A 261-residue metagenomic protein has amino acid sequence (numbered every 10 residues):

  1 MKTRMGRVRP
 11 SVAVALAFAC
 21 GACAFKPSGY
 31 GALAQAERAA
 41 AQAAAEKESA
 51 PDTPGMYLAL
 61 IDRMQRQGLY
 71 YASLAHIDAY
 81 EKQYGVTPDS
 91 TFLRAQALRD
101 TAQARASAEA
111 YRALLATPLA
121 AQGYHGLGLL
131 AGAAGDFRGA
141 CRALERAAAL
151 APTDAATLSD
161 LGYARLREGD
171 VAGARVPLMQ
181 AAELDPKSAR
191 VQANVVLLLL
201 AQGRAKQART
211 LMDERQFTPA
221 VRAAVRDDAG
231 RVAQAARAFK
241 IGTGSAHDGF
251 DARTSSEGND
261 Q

Functional and structural regions predicted by a protein language model:
A17-A43: Bacterial Sec signal peptide processing site at the extreme N-terminus
P27-S28, A32-A36, V195-Q261: Terminal, low-structured helical/coil segments at or just beyond the last alpha-helical repeat
S49-D89, L93-D100: Alpha-helical segment of the N-proximal tetratricopeptide repeat
P54, T87-D89, A120-Q122, F137 (+3 more regions): Helix-start (N-cap) detector for alpha-helical repeat units in TPR-like alpha-solenoids, especially tetratricopeptide
G68-A75, D100-R112, A134-R146, E168-P177 (+1 more regions): Structural signature of tandem alpha-helical TPR/SEL1-like repeats, specifically the intra-repeat loop/turn
Q83, A116-T117, L150, E183-L184 (+1 more regions): Structural marker of alpha-solenoid helical repeat scaffolds
L93, G126-L127, D160, N194 (+1 more regions): Canonical tetratricopeptide repeat
